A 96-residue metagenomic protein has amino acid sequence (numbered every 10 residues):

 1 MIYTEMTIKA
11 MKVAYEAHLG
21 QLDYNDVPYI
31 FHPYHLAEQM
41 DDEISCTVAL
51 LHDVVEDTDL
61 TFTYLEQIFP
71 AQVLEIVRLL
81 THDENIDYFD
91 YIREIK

Functional and structural regions predicted by a protein language model:
M1-K96: Active-site helical microenvironments for divalent-metal-assisted chemistry
